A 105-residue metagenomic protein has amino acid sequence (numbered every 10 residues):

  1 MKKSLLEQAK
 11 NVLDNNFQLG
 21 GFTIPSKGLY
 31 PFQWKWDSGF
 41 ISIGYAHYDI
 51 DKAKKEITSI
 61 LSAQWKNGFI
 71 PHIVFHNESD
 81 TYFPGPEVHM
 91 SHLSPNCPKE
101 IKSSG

Functional and structural regions predicted by a protein language model:
M1-Q33, K54-K55, S59, K66-F75: Low-complexity, Ser/Thr/Pro/Gly-enriched N-terminal "stalk/linker" regions
F32-S38, Y45-A53, I57, S62-G105: Aromatic-rich carbohydrate-recognition surfaces in CAZymes
